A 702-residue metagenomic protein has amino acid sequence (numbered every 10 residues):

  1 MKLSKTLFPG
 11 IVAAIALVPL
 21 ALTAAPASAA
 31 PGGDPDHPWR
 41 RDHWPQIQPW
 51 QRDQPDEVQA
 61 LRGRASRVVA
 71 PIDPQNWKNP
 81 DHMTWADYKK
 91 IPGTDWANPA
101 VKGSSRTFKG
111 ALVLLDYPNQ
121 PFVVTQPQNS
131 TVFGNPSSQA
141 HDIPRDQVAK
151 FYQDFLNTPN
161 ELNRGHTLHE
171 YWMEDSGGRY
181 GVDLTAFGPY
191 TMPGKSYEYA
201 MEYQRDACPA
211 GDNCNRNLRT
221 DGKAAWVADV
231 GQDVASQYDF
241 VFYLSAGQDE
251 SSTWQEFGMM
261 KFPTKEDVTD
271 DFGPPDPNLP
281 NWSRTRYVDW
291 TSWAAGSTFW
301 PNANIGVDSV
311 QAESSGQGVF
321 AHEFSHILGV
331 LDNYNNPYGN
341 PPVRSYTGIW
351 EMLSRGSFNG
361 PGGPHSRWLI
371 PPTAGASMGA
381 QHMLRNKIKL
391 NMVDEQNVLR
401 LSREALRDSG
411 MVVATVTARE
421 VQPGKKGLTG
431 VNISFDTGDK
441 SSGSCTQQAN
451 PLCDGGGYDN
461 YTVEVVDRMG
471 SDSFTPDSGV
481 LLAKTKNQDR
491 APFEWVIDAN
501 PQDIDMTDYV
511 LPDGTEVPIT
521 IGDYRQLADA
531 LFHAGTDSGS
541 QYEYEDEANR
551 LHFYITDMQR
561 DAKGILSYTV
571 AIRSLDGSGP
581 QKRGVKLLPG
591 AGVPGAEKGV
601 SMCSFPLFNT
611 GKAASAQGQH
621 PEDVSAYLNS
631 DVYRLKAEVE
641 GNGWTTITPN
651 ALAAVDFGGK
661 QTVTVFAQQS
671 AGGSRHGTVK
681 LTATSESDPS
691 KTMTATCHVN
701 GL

Functional and structural regions predicted by a protein language model:
K2-A29: Secretory targeting and sorting signals
P31-R52, V123-N129, H141, R145 (+5 more regions): Non-catalytic C-terminal accessory/binding modules of secreted extracellular proteins
P31-W350, S354-P364, A374, G672: Active-site-proximal segment of zinc-dependent metalloprotease catalytic domains
T107-G110, L114, Y238-F240, S314-G316 (+10 more regions): Extracellular structured ligand-interaction cores
S309-Q311, L331-C445: A domain-level signal for the mature, folded cores of soluble proteins
E597-F605, Q661, G672-K680: Short, solvent-exposed loop/turn segments enriched in Ser/Thr/Gly
N642-A671: Intrinsically disordered, low-complexity Pro/Gly/Ser/Thr-rich segments with frequent PxxP/GP/PP motifs and embedded
A671-G701: Terminal connector regions
